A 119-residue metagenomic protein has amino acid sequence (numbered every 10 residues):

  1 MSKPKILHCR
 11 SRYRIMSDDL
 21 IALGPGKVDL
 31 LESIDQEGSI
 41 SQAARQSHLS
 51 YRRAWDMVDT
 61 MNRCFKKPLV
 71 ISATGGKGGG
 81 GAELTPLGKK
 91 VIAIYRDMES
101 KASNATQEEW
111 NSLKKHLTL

Functional and structural regions predicted by a protein language model:
K5-D19: Short, Lys/Arg-enriched N-terminal segment that forms or immediately precedes the first helix of a structured domain
I21-L31: Short alpha-helical elements of helix-turn-helix
E37-A44: Short helix-boundary/capping micro-motifs
H48-S50: Central "turn" residue of the DNA-binding helix-turn-helix
M57: Residues within the DNA-recognition helix of helix-turn-helix
R63-P68: Residue cluster at the C-terminal edge of the helix-turn-helix DNA-binding motif
S72-D97: Basic, amphipathic "hinge/linker" alpha-helix immediately C-terminal to the N-terminal HTH DNA-binding motif
K90-L119: Helix-turn-helix/homeodomain-like alpha-helical modules used for DNA recognition and transcription-factor dimerization
